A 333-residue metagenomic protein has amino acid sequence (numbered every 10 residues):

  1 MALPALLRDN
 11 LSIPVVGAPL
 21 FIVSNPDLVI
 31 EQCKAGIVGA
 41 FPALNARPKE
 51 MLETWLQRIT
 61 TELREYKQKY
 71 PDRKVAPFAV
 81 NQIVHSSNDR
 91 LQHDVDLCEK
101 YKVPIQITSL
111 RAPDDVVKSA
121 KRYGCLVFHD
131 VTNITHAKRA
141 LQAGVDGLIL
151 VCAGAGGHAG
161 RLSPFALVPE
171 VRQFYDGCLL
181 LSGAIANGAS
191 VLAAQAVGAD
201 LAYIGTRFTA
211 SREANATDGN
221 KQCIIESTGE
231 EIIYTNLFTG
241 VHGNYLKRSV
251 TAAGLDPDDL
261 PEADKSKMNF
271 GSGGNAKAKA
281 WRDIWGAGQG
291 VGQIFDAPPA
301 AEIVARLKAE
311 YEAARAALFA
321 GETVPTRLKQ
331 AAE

Functional and structural regions predicted by a protein language model:
M1-C178: Active-site entrance/lid segments in N-terminal catalytic domains of soluble metabolic enzymes
P164-L180, A186-E333: Conserved active-site-proximal phosphate/metal-binding subdomains
